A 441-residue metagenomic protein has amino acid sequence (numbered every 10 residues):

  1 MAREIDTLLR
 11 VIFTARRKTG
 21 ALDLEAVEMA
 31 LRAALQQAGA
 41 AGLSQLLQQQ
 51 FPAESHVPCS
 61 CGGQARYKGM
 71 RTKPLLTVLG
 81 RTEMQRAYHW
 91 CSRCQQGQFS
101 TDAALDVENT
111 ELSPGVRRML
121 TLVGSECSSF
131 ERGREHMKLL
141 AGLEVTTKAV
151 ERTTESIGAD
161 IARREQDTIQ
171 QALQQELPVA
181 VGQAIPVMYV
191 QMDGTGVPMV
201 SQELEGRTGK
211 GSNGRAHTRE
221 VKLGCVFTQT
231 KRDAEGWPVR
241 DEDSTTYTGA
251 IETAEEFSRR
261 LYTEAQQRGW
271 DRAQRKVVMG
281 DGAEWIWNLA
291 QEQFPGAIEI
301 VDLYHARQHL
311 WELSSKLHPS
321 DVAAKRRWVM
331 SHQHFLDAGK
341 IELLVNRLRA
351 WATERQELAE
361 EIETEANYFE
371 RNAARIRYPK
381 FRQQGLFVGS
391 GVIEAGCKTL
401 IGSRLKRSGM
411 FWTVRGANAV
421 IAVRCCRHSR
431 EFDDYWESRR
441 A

Functional and structural regions predicted by a protein language model:
M1-S44, R86-A441: Catalytic center-proximal scaffold of phosphoryl-transfer enzymes
L22-A26, Q45-C61: Short glycine-rich, low-complexity/disordered patches
G42-Q50, L75-T82: Short, intrinsically disordered, charge-biased short linear motifs at domain edges
Q50, R66, T82, V181-Q183 (+1 more regions): Sterically constrained small-residue positions within well-ordered secondary structures of folded domains
S55-V107: Cys/His-rich short segments
